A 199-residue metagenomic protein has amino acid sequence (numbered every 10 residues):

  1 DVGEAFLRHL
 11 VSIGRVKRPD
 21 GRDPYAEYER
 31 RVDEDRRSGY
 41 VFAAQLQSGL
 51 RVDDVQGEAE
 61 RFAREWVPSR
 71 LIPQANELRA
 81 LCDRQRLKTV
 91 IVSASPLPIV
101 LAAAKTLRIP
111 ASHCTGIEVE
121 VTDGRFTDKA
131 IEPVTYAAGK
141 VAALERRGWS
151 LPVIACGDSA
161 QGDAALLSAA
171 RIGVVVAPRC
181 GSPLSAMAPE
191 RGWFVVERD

Functional and structural regions predicted by a protein language model:
D1-V2, L167: Asp-based phosphoryl-transfer active-site loop
F6-S69, P73-E77: A metal-dependent, Asp-based hydrolase signature
V52-V90, A94-D199: C-terminal cap/substrate-recognition subdomain and adjoining C-terminal extension of metal-dependent phosphatase-like
